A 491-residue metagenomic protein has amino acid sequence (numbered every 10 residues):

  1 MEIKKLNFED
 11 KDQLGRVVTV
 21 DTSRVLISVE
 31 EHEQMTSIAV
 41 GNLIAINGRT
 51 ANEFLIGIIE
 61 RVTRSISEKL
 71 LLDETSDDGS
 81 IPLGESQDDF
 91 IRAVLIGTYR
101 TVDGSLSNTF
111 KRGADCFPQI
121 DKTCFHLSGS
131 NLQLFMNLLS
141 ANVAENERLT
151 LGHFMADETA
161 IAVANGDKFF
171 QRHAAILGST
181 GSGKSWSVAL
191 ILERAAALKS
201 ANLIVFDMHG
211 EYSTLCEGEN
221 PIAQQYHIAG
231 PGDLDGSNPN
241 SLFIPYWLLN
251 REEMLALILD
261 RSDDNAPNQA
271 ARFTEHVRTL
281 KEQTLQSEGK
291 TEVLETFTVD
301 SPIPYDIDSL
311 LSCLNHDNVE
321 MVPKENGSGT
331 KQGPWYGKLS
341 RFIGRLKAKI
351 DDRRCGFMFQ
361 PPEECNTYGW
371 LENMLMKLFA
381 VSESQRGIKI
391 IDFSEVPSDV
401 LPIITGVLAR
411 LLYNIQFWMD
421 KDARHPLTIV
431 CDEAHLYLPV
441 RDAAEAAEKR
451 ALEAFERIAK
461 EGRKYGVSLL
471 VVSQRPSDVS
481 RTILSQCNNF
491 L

Functional and structural regions predicted by a protein language model:
M1-L177, W186-I191, D422-H425, V440-A443: Basic- and hydrophobic-enriched, low-structure N-terminal and domain-boundary segments that flank ATP-binding catalytic
T63-S65, G97-R100, H209-S213, G232-D233 (+3 more regions): Conserved nucleotide-binding/hydrolysis micro-motifs of P-loop NTPases
N146-P231, R481: Glycine-rich phosphate-binding loop of nucleotide-binding enzymes
F170-Q171, L198-S200, S384-R386, D422-H425 (+2 more regions): Short loop/turn elements that form and flank the Walker-type P-loop nucleotide-binding site in RecA-like NTPase cores
R194-L198, L412-F417, R450-L469: Substrate-engagement module of ASCE P-loop NTPases
S213-T214, F243-A454: P-loop NTPase motor domains
R457-E461, Y465-L491: Conserved ATP-driven motor cores of ASCE-family P-loop NTPases powering translocation/secretion/packaging/pilus
